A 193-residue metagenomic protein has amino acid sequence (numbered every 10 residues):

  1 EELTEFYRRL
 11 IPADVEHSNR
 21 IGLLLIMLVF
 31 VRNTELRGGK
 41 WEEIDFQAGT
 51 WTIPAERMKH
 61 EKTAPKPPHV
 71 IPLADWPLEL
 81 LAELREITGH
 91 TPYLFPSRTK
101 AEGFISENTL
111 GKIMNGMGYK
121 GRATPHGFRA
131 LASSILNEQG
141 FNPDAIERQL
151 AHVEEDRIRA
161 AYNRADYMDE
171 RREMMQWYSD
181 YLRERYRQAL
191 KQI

Functional and structural regions predicted by a protein language model:
E1-E5, A48, P72-R122, G127 (+4 more regions): Active-site/catalytic core of tyrosine-dependent DNA strand-transfer enzymes
E1-G39, Q47, P67, I87-T88 (+1 more regions): Basic, Lys/Arg- and aromatic-enriched nucleic-acid-binding interface segment
E2, R8, G38-E86, V153-A160: Conserved tyrosine-mediated DNA breakage-rejoining catalytic core shared by Y-recombinases
I11-D14, E56-V70, P96-E102, Y119-G127 (+1 more regions): Short, contiguous acidic/charged loop-to-helix segments that flank catalytic cores in large enzymes
L25-I26, I135-L136, Q149: Short alpha-helical segment immediately N-terminal to, or the first helix within, an HTH/HTH-like DNA-binding domain
E43-T50, K120-R122, F141-N163, E184-I193: Short, polar N-cap/turn motifs at the start of nucleic acid-interacting alpha helices
A55-E61, L78, L150-Q188: Catalytic-site neighborhood detector that most strongly recognizes the C-terminal catalytic loop/helix of tyrosine
